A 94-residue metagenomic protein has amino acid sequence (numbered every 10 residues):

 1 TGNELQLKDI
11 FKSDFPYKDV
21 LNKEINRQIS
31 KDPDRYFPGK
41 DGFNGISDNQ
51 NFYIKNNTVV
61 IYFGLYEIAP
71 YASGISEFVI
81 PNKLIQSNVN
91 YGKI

Functional and structural regions predicted by a protein language model:
T1-I94: Compositionally biased intrinsically disordered regions enriched in Thr/Gly
